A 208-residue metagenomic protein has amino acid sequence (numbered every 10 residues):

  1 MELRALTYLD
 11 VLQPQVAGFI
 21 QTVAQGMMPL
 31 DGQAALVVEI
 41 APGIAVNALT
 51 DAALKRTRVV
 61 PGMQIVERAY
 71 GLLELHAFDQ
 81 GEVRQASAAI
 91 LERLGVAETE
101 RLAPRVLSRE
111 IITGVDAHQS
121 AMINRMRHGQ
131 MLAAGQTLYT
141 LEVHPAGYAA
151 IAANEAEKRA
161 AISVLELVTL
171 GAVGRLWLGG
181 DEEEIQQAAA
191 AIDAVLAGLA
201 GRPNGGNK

Functional and structural regions predicted by a protein language model:
M1-A35, P42-T50, T57-V59, V66-Y70 (+5 more regions): Positively charged, small/polar-rich N-terminal and surface patches that mediate targeting and assembly and bind
I40, L75-D79, V143, W177-D181: Short beta-strand-to-loop capping motifs
P61-Q64, L178: A compositionally biased, intrinsically disordered/low-complexity signal enriched for hydrophobic/aromatic residues
G147-I151, K158-S163, W177-D181, I185-Q187: Long compositionally biased, domain-poor regions of proteins
